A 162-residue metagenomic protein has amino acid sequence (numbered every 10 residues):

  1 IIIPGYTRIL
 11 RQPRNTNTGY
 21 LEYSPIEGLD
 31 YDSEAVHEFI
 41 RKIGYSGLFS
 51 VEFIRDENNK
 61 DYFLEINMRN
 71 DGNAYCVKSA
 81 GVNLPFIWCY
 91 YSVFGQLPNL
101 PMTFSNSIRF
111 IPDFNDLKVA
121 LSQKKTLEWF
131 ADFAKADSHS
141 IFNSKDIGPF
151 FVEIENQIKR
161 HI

Functional and structural regions predicted by a protein language model:
I1, V51, R109-P112: Broad, structure-driven detector of short, well-ordered beta-strand segments within folded domains
I1-G44, N67-S92: ATP-dependent carboxylate/phosphate-activation module, predominantly the ATP-grasp catalytic core and closely related
H37-K42, L64, G72, F130 (+2 more regions): Short, flexible coil/linker segments at or flanking structured domains
S46-E57: A short glycine-rich, hydrophobically flanked beta-strand micro-motif that places a catalytic Asp/Glu for divalent metal
S50, C76-V77, P101-M102: Short acidic alpha-helical/loop segments enriched in Asp/Glu that coordinate divalent cations
N59-Y62: Conserved protein kinase catalytic/activation segment
Y90-I162: Peripheral (often C-terminal) accessory segments that flank ATP-dependent C-N-forming ligase machineries
